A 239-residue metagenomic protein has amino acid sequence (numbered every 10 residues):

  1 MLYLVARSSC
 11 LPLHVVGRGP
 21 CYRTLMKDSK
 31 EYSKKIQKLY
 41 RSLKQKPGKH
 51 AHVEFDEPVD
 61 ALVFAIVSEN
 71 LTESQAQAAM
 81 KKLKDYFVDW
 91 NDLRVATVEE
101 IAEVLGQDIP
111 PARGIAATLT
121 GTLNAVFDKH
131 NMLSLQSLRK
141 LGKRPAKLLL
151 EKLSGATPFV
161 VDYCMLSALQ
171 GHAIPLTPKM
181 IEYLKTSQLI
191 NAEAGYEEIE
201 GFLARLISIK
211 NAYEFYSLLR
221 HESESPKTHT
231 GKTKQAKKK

Functional and structural regions predicted by a protein language model:
L25-D60, A117, P158-K239: C-terminal accessory module of base-excision DNA glycosylases/AP lyases that mediates lesion recognition and DNA
Y32, I36-L39, M80-S154: Alpha-helical ds-nucleic-acid-binding substructure associated with the helix-hairpin-helix region of base-excision DNA
F64-A78, Q107-G114: A short secondary-structure junction motif
